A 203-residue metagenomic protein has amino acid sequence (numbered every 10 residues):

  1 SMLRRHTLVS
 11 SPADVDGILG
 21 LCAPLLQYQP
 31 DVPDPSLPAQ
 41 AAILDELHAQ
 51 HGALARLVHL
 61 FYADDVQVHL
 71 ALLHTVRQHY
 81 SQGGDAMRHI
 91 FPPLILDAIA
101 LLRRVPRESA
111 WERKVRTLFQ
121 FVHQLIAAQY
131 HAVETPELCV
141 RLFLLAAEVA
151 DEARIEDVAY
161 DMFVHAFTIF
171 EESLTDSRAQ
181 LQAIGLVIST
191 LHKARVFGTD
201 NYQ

Functional and structural regions predicted by a protein language model:
S1-Q203: Extended alpha-helical scaffold regions
